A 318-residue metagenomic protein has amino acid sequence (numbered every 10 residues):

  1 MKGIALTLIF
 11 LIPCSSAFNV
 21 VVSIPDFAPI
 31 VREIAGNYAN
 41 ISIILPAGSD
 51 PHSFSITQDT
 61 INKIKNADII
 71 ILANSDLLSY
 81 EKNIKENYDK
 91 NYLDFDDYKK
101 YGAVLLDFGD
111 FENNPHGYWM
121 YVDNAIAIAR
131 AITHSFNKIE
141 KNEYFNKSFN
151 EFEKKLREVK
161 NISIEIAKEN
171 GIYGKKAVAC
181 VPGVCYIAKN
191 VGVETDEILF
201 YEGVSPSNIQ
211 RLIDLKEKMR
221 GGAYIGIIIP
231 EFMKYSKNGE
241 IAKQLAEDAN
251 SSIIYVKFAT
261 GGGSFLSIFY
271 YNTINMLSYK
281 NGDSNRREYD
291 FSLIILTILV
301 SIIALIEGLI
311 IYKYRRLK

Functional and structural regions predicted by a protein language model:
M1-L6, R316-K318: Positively charged n-region of N-terminal signal peptides that target proteins for export
I4-S15: Sec-dependent N-terminal signal peptides
F18-K318: Extracytoplasmic metal-acquisition and chelation regions
